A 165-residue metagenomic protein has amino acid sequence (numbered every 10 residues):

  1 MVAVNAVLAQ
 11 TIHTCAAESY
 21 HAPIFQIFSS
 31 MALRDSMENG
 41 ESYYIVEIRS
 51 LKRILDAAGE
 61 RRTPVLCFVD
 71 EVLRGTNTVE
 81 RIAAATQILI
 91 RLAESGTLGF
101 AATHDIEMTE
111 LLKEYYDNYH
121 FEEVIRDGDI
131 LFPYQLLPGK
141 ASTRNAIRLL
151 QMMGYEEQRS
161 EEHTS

Functional and structural regions predicted by a protein language model:
M1-E161, S165: ATPase nucleotide-binding head domains, primarily ABC-like/P-loop NTPase cores
